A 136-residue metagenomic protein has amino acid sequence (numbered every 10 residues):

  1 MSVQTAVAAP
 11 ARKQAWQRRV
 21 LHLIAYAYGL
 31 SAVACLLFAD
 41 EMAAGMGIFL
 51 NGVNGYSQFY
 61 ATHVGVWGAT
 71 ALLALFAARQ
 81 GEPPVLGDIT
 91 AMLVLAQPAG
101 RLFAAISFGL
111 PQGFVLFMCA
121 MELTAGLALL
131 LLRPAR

Functional and structural regions predicted by a protein language model:
M1-A15: Short, Lys/Arg-rich, polar N-terminal cytosolic tail immediately upstream of the first transmembrane signal-anchor
A11-G29, V85-T90: Interfacial segments of alpha-helical transmembrane regions
A27-Y56: Hydrophobic transmembrane helix segments
G55-F76, M92: Core segments of alpha-helical transmembrane spans in multipass integral membrane proteins
L72-D88: Juxtamembrane helix-break-helix junctions at the cytosolic face of small multi-pass alpha-helical membrane proteins
D88-R101, A125: Hydrophobic alpha-helical membrane segments
A99-L116, P134-R136: Membrane-helix boundary connector in multi-pass membrane proteins
T124-R136: Membrane-water interface at the C-terminal end of transmembrane alpha helices
